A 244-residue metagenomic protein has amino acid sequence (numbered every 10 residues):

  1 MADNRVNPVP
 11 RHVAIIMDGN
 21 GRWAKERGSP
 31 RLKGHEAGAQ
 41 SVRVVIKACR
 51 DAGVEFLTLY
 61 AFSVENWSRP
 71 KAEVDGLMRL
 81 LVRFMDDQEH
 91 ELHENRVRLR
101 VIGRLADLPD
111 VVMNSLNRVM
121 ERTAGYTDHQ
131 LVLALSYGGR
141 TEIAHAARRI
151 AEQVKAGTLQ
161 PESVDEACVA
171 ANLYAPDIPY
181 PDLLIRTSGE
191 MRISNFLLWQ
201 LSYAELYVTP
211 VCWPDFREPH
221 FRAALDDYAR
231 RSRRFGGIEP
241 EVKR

Functional and structural regions predicted by a protein language model:
M1-R244: Flexible, compositionally biased loop and terminal segments
